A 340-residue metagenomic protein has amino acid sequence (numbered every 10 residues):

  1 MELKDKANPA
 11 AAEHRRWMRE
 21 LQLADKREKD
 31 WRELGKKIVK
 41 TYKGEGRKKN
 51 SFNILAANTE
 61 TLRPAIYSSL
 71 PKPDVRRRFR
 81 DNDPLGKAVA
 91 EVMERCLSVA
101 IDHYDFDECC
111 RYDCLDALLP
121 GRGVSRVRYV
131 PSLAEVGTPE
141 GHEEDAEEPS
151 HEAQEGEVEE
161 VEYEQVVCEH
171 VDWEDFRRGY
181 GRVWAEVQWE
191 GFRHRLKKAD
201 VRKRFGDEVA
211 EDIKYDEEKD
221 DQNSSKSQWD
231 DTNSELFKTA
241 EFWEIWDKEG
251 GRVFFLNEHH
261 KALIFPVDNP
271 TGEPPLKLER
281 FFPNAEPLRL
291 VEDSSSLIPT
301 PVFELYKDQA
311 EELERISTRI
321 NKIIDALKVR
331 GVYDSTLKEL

Functional and structural regions predicted by a protein language model:
M1-L340: Extended alpha-helical, oligomerization-prone segments that build pores/tubes and scaffolds
